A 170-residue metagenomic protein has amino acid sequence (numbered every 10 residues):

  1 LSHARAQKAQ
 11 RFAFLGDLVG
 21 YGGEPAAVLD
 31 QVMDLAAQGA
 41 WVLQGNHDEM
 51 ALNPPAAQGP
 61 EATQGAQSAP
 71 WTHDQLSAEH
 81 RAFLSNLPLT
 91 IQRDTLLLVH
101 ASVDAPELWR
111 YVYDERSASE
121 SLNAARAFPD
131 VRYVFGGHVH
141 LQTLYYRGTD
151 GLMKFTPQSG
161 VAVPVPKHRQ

Functional and structural regions predicted by a protein language model:
L1-R81: Core catalytic region of metal-dependent phosphoesterases/phosphodiesterases, especially metallo-beta-lactamase-like
G20-G22, H47-L52, D104-P106, Y133-R147: Active-site environment of divalent metal-dependent phosphoester hydrolases
A26-A27, P55-A56, R110-Y111, Y146-T149: Short amphipathic alpha-helical segments
M33-D34, P88-T90, A162-V163: Short secondary-structure boundary/capping segments
A40, L96, H168: Short, conserved active-site loop motifs that form the nucleotide-linked donor/cofactor pocket
A82-S117, A127-D130: Internal, conserved structured core segments that host functional sites
Y113-Q170: Conserved beta-sheet core of the metallophosphoesterase superfamily
